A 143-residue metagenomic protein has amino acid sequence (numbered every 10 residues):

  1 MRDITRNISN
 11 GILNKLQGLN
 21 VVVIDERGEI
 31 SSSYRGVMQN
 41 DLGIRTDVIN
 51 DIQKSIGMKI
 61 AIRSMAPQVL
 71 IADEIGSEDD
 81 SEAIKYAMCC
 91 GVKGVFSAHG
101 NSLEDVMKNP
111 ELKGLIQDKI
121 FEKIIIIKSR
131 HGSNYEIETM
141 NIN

Functional and structural regions predicted by a protein language model:
M1-I12: Glycine-rich phosphate-binding P-loop
M1-R2, S32, E78-D80: Short glycine/serine/threonine-rich phosphate/pyrophosphate-binding segments that cradle anionic phosphate groups
I4, I24-R27, D51, E74 (+1 more regions): Fold-independent oxyanion-binding glycine-rich loops and adjacent beta-strand/coil segments at enzyme active sites
T5, M58-K59, S81-I84: Generic hydrophobic/aromatic pocket-lining and core-packing "Φ" positions
I12-A61: P-loop NTPase switch/communication element
I30-S33, E104-M107, S133-E136: Switch/connector loops and helix/strand junctions flanking conserved nucleotide-binding motifs in nucleotide-processing
M65-P67, I71-I124, S129: Conserved P-loop NTPase nucleotide-binding/switch module
E122-N143: Conserved P-loop NTPase
